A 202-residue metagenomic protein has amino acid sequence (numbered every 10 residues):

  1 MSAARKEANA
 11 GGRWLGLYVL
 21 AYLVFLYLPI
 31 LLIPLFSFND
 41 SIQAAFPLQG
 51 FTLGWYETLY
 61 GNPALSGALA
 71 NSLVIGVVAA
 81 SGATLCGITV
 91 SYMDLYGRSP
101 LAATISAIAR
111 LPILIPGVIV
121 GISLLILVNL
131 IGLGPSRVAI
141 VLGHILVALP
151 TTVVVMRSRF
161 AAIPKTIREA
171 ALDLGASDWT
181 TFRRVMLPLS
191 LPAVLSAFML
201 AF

Functional and structural regions predicted by a protein language model:
M1-A10: Short, Lys/Arg-rich, polar N-terminal cytosolic tail immediately upstream of the first transmembrane signal-anchor
G11-A44, E57-A161, V185-F202: Membrane-water interface segments at the C-terminal ends of transmembrane alpha-helices in multi-pass inner-membrane
P47-N62, G175: Perimembrane loop-to-helix junctions flanking transmembrane segments
I163-I167: Short glycine/proline-centered loop/turn elements that form peptide/ligand docking sites
A171: The alpha-helix within a helix-turn-helix
L174-G175, P188: Glycine/proline-centered hinge or cleavage motifs at structural transition points of membrane proteins
A176-T180: Short, polar N-cap/turn motifs at the start of nucleic acid-interacting alpha helices
